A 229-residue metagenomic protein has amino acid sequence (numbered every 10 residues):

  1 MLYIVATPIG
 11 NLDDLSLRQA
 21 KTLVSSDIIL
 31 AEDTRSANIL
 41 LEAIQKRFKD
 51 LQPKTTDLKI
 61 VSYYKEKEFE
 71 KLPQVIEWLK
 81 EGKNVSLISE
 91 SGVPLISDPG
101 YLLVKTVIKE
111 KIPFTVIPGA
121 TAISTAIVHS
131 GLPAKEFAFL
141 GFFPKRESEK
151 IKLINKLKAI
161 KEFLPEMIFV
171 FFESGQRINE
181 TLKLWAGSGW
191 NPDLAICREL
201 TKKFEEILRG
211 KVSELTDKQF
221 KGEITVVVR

Functional and structural regions predicted by a protein language model:
M1-K65: Glycine-rich, flexible N-terminal cofactor/catalytic loop recognition
L2, E162-R229: A contiguous loop/helix-start segment that scaffolds small-molecule binding in enzyme catalytic cores
I9-L12, E90-P94, G175-R177, K202: Short glycine-rich anion-binding loops that position phosphate/pyrophosphate groups of nucleotides and phosphorylated
A31-E32, S86-P94, I168-E173: Acidic beta-strand-to-loop metal/phosphate-binding motif
R35-A37, G92-V93, A122, R177: Alpha-helix capping/helix-boundary segments
V61-F69, F142-S148: Conserved helicase motor
Y64-T121: Glycine/small-residue-rich loop that forms an oxyanion/phosphate-binding "nest" at active or ligand-binding sites
L102-I160: Class I SAM-dependent methyltransferase SAM-binding "motif I" and its flanking Rossmann-like core
